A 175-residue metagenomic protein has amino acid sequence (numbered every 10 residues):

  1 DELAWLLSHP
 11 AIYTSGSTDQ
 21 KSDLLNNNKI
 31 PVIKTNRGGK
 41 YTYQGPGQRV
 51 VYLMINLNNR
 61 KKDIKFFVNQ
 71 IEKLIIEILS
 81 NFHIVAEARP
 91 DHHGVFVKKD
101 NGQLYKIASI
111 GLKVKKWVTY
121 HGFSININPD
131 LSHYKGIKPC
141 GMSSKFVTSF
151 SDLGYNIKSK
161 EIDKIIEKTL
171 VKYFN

Functional and structural regions predicted by a protein language model:
D1-L104, V114, N156, K160 (+1 more regions): N-terminal lobe of the biotin/lipoate ligase/transferase fold
N56-N58, K113, N126-N128, L153 (+1 more regions): Solvent-exposed residues in well-ordered beta-strands and their adjoining turns, especially edge/terminal strands
A86-R89, H121, S132-I137: Short conserved catalytic/interaction loops centered on acidic-Pro-aromatic/His motifs
F96, L131-N175: C-terminal accessory segment of soluble enzyme catalytic cores
I107-I110: Histidine/acidic-rich helix-loop-helix segments that form or flank divalent-metal centers in metalloenzyme catalytic
L112-V118: Short, active-site-adjacent segments that bind or coordinate small-molecule cofactors and metal centers
V118-N128: Conserved phosphate/anionic-ligand binding catalytic regions in large, soluble enzymes, centered on
